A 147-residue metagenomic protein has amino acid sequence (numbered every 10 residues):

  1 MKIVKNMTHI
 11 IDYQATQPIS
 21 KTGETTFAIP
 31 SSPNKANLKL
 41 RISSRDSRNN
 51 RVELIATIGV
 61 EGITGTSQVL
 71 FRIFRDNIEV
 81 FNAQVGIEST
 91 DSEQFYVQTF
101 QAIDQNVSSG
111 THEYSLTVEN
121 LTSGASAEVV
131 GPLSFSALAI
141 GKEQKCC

Functional and structural regions predicted by a protein language model:
M1-E53, E61-T66, L133-C147: Terminal (often C-terminal
T57-T111, T117-C147: Terminal beta-strand-rich extracellular "head" domains that mediate receptor/glycan or other ligand binding
